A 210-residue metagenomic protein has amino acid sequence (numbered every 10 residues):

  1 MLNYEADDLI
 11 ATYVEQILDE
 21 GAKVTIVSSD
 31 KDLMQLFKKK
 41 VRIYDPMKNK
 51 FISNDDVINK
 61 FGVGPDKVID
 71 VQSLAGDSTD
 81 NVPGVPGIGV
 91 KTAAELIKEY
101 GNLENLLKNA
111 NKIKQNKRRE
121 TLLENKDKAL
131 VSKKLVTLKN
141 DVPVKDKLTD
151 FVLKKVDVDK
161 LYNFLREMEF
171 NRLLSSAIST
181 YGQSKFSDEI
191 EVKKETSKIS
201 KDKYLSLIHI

Functional and structural regions predicted by a protein language model:
M1-K145: Extended two-metal-dependent nuclease catalytic cores across DNA- and RNA-processing enzymes
K147, F151-L207: Long, highly charged low-complexity segments
